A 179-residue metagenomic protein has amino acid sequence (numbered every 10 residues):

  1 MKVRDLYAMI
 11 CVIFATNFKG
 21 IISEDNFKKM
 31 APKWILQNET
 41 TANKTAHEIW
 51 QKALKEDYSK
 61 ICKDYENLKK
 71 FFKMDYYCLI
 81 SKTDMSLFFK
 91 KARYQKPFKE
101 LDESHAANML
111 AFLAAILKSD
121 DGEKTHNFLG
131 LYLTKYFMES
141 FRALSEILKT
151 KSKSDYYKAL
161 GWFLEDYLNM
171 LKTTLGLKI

Functional and structural regions predicted by a protein language model:
M1-I179: Surface/interface-facing alpha-helical segments and adjacent flexible terminal/loop regions used for partner/assembly
